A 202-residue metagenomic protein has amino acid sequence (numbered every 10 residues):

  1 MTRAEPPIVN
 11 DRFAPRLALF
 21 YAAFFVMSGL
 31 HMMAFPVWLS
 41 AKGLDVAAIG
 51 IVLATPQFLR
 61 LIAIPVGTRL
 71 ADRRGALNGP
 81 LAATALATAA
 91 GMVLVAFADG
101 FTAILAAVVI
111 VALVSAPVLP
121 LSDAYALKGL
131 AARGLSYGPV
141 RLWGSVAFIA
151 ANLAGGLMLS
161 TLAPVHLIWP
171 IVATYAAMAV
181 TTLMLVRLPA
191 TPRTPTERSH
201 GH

Functional and structural regions predicted by a protein language model:
T2-R12, L185-H202: Juxtamembrane intracellular "pre-TM" segments in multi-pass secondary transporters
E5-Q57: Helix-loop boundary and gating motifs at the non-cytosolic
A14, A96-V108: Helix-loop junctions at membrane interfaces in 12-TM secondary transporters
Q57-P65, F148-I149, L153: Residue-level signature of mid-helix packing/kink "hotspots" within the transmembrane helices of 12-pass Major
I62-A76, M158-S160: Helix-to-loop junctions at the C-terminal end of transmembrane segments in multipass secondary transporters
G79-L94, V172: Structural signature of the two symmetry-related core transmembrane helices
A107-G144: Cytoplasmic helix-loop-helix junction between adjacent transmembrane helices in 12-TM secondary transporters
A151, H166-M184: Symmetry-related core transmembrane helices of the 12-TM Major Facilitator Superfamily/SLC fold
